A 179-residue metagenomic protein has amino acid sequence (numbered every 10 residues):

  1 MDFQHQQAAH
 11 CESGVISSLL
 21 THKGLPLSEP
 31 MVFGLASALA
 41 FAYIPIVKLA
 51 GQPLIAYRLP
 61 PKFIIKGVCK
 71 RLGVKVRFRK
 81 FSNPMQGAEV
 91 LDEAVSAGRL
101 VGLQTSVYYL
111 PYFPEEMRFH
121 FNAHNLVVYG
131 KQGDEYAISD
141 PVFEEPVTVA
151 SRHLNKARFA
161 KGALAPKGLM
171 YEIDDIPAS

Functional and structural regions predicted by a protein language model:
M1-P84: Cysteine-nucleophile protease catalytic domains, especially the papain-like/related folds used in DUB/UBL proteases
K23-A50, P84-E135, S139-D140: Active-site-adjacent substructure of cysteine-protease-like catalytic cores
L59-V107, Y171-S179: Predominantly the structural core of cysteine protease catalytic domains
I64-K75, E116-N122, S139-V147: Hydrophobic transmembrane alpha-helix bundles
K131-S179: Noncatalytic regulatory segments and standalone regulatory/sensor domains
